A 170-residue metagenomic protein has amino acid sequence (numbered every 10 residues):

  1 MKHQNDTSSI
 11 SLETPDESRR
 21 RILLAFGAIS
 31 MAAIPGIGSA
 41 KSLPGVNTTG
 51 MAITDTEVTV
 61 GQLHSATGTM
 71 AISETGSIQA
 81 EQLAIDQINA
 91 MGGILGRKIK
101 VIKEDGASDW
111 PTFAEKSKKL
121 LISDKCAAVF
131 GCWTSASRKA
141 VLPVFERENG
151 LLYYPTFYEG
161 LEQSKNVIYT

Functional and structural regions predicted by a protein language model:
M1-S18, A25-P35: N-terminal secretory signal peptides
G38-S42: Boundary at the C-terminal end of the N-terminal hydrophobic targeting segment
G45-Q82, E104-P111, W133: Extracytoplasmic "Venus flytrap"
V46-T49, D55, P111, K125-T170: Extracytoplasmic ligand/sensor domains, especially the bilobed periplasmic-binding protein
T48, Q79-V101: Signal peptide-proximal N-terminal region of secreted/periplasmic/extracellular or secretory-lumen proteins
L63-A66, L83-M91, E104, K119-S123 (+3 more regions): Structured segments of extracytoplasmic/periplasmic soluble domains in secreted or envelope-associated proteins
I78, Q82-I85, A114-K118, R138-L142: Extracytoplasmic/secreted envelope proteins and their assembly/folding machinery, especially bacterial periplasmic
K98-I122: Structural motif
